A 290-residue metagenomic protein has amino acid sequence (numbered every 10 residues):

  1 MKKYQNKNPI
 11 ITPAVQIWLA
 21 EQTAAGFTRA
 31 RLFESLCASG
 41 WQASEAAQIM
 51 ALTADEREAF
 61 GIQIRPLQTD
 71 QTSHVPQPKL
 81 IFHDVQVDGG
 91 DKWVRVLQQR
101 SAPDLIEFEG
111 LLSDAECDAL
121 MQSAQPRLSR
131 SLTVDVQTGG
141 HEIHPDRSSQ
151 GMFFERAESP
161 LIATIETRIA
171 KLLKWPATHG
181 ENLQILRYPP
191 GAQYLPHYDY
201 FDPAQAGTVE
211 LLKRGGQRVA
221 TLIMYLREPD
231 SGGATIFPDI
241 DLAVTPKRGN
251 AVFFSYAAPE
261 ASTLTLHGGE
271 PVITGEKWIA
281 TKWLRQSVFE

Functional and structural regions predicted by a protein language model:
M1-T28, F33-F253, A257-E290: Fe(II)/2-oxoglutarate oxygenase catalytic core
